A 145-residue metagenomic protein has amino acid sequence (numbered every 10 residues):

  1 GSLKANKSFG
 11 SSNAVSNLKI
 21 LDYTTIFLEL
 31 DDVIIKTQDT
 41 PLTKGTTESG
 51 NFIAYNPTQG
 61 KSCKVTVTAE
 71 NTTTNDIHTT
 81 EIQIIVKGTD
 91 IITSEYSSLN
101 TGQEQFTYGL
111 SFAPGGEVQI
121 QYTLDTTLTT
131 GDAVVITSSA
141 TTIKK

Functional and structural regions predicted by a protein language model:
G1, H78-V86, F106-F112: Broad, structure-driven detector of short, well-ordered beta-strand segments within folded domains
G1, K61-C63, V118: Exposed beta-strand face motif in extracellular beta-rich ectodomains
S2-N51, S139-K145: Glycine-rich, low-complexity segments
L3, I26, D90-I91, G116-V118: Hydrophobic residues embedded in beta-strands of well-ordered beta-sheets
D32-S62, A69-I77, D90, G102 (+1 more regions): Surface-exposed ligand/attachment interfaces on beta-rich extracellular proteins
T66-T68, Q83-I85, Q121-T123: Residue-level recognition of well-ordered beta-strand positions that form the cores of beta-sheet-rich folds across
Q83-Q103: Terminal beta-strand-rich extracellular "head" domains that mediate receptor/glycan or other ligand binding
N100-K145: Low-complexity intrinsically disordered segments
